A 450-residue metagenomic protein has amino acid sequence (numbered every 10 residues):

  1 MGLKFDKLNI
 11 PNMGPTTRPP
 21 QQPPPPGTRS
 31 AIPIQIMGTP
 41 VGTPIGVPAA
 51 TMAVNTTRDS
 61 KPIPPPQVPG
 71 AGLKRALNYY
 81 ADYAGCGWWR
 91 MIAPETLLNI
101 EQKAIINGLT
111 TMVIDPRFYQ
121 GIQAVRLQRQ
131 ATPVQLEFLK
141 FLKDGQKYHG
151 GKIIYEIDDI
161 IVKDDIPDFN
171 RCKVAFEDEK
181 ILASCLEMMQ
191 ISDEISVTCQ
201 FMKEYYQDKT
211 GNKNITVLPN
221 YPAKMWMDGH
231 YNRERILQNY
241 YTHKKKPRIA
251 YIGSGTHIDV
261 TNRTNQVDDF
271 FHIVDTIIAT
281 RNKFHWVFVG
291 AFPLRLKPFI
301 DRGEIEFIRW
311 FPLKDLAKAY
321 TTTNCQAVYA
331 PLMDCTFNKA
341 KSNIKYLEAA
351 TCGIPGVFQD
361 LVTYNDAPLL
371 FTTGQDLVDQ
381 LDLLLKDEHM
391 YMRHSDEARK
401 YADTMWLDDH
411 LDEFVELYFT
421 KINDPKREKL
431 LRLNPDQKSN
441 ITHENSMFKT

Functional and structural regions predicted by a protein language model:
G42, G46-T132: N-terminal pre-catalytic "stem/leader" segment of glycosyltransferase-like enzymes
A81-L97, Y221-T322: Conserved catalytic-core segment of nucleotide-activated headgroup transferases in glycan assembly
D82, Y155-L182, M225-E234, T242-K245 (+2 more regions): Acceptor-binding helix/loop patch of EC 2.4 sugar-transfer enzymes, predominantly nucleotide-sugar-dependent
D144, Y148, A175-I195: Membrane-proximal helix-turn-helix segments that form the acceptor-binding/catalytic region of lipid-linked
L186-I215, K224-G229, P293-R295, D366 (+1 more regions): A short, active-site helix/loop in glycosyltransferases that binds the activated sugar's phosphate group
R233-R235, E388-E444: A charged, aromatic-enriched C-terminal amphipathic alpha-helix characteristic of glycosyltransferases across folds
V260-D268, K314, K318-T351, V357-P368: Nucleotide-sugar-dependent
N365-L383: Change "using UDP/GDP/dTDP sugars" to "using nucleotide sugars
